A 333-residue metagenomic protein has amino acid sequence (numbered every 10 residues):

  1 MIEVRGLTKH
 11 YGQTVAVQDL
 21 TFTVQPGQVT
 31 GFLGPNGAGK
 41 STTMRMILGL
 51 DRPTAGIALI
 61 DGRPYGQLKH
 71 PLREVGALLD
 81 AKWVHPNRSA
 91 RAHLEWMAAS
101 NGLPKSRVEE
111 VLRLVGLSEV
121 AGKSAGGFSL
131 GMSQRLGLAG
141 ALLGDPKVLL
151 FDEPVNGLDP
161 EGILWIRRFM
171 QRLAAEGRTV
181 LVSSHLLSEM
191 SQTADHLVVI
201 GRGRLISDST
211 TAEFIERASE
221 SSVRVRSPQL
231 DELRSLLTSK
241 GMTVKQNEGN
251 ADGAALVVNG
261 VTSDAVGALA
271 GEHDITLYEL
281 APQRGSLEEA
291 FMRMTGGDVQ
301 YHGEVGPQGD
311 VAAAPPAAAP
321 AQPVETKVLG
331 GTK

Functional and structural regions predicted by a protein language model:
I2-V4, K9-G201, S207: ABC transporter nucleotide-binding domains
L68, F214, A290, M294: Residues that scaffold the ATP/ADP-binding catalytic core of kinase and kinase-like folds
R167-N259: ABC transporter nucleotide-binding domain
N259-K333: C-terminal coupling/interaction segments
